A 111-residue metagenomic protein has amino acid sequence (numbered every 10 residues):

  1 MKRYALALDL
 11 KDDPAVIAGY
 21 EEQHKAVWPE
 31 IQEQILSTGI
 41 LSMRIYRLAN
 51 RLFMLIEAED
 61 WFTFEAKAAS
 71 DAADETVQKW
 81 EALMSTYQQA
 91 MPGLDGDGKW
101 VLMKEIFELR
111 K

Functional and structural regions predicted by a protein language model:
K2, L48, D97-W100: A short, structural micro-pattern
R3-D9: Active-site-flanking beta-strand signature of metal-NTP-handling nucleotidyl enzymes and homologous cyclase-like
L10-D12, D60: Beta-strand elements of well-folded, non-transmembrane domains
V16-A18, L55, F64-A66: Short acidic, gly/pro-rich beta-turn/loop elements at beta-sheet edges and active-site/ligand-binding grooves
V16-I40: Short amphipathic alpha-helical segments
Q32-F62: Short, glycine- and small/hydrophobic-rich beta-strand elements in well-ordered beta-sheets
T38, E59-K99: An amphipathic, aromatic/His-enriched active-site/gating alpha helix that lines ligand/cofactor pockets
D97-K111: Charged phosphate-binding loop/patch that engages nucleotide di/tri-phosphates or the phosphate backbone of nucleic
